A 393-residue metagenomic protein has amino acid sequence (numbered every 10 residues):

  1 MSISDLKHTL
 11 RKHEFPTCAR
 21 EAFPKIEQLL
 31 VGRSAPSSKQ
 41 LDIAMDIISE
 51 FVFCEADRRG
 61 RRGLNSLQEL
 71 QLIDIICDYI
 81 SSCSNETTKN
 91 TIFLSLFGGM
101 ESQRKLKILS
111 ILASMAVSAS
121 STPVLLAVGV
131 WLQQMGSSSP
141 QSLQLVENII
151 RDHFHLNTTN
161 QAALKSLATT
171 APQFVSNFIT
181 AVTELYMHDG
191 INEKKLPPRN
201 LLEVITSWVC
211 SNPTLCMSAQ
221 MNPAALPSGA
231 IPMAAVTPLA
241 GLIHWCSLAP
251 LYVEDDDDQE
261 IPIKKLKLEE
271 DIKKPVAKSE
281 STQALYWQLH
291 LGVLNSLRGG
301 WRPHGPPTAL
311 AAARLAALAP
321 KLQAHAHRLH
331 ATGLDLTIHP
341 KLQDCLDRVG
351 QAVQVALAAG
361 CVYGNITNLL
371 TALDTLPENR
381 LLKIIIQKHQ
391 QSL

Functional and structural regions predicted by a protein language model:
M1-A219, A225, A230-M233, L242 (+2 more regions): Extended hydrophobic, helix-prone interaction segments
G98, A113-S114, L125, I261-V276 (+4 more regions): Intrinsic low-complexity, polar/charged intrinsically disordered segments
Q133, L143-T159, A163-R348: Long alpha-helical repeat scaffolds
G350-L393: Eukaryotic acidic, Ser/Thr-rich intrinsically disordered low-complexity regions
